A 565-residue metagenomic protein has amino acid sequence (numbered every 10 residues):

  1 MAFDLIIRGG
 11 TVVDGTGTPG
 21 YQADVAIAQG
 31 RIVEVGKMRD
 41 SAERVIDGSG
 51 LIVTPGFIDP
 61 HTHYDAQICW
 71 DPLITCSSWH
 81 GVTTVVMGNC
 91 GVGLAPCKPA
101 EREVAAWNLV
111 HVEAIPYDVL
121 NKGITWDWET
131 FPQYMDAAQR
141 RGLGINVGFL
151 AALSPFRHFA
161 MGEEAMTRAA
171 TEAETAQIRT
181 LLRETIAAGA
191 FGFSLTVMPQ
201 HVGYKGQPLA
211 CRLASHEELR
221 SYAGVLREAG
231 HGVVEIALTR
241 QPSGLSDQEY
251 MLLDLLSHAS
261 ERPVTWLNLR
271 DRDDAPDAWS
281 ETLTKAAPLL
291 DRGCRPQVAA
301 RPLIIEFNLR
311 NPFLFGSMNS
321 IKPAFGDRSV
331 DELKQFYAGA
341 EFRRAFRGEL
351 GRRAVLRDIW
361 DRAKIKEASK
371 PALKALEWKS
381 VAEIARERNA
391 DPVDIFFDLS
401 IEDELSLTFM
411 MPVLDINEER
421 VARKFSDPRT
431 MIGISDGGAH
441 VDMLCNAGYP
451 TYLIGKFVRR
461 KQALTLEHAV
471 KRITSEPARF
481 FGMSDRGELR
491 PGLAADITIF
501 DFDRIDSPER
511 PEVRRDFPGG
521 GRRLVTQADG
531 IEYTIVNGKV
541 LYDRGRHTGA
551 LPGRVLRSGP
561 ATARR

Functional and structural regions predicted by a protein language model:
M1-G56, D71, R510: Histidine-rich, glycine-flanked metal-binding segment
G10, G30, G50, H61 (+11 more regions): Divalent metal-coordination and catalytic microenvironments
V12-D24, L407-I416, V421, T465-V470 (+1 more regions): Acidic, glycine-enriched loop/beta-strand segments at the rims of small-molecule binding/catalytic pockets
I32, R39, G91-V92, S154 (+11 more regions): Short, glycine-/Ser/Thr-/acidic-enriched flexible segments
I52-C76: Di-metal (Zn2+ and/or Mg2+/Mn2+) metal-binding site signature of metallo-dependent hydrolases with the MBL/beta-CASP
W70-G192: Divalent-metal coordination cores built from histidine and acidic residues
Y134-A138, G144-A160, R168-E172, I178-P208 (+2 more regions): Active-site neighborhoods of metal-dependent hydrolases
R423-T430, A447-Y449, I499-R546, A550-R554: C-terminal cap of metal-dependent C-N hydrolases
